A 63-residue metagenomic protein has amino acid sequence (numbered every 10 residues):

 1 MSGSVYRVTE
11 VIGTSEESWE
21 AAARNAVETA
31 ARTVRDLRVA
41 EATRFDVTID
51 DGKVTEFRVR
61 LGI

Functional and structural regions predicted by a protein language model:
M1-S2, K53: Short glycine/proline-enriched loop/turn "hinge" motifs that connect secondary-structure elements and lie
G3-R38: Short, well-ordered alpha-helical segments
E41: C-terminal binding/interaction regions
F45-I63: A cross-kingdom feature marking charged/low-complexity
